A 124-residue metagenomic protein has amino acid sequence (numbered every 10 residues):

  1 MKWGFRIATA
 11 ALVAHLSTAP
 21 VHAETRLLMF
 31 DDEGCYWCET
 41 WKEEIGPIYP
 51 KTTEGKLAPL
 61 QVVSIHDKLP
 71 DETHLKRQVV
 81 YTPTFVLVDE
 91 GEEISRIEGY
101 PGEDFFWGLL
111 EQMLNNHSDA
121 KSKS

Functional and structural regions predicted by a protein language model:
R6-S17: Bacterial N-terminal signal peptides
T18-A23: Sec/Tat signal peptide C-region and signal peptidase I cleavage site
F30, T53-P70: Thiol-based oxidoreductase modules, predominantly thioredoxin-like and allied folds used for disulfide exchange
D31-W37, Y81: Short pre-active-site segment immediately N-terminal to redox-active cysteine/selenocysteine motifs in thiol-based
C38-E54: Typically the conserved alpha-helix immediately C-terminal to a functionally engaged Cys/Sec in thioredoxin-like
P70-R77: Short amphipathic alpha-helix with an adjacent loop that forms part of the alpha/beta core around
Y81-R96: A short, hydrophobic beta-strand/beta-hairpin element that forms part of a small beta-sheet core
G102-S124: Thiol-/selenol-based redox modules, centered on thioredoxin-like and closely related oxidoreductase domains
